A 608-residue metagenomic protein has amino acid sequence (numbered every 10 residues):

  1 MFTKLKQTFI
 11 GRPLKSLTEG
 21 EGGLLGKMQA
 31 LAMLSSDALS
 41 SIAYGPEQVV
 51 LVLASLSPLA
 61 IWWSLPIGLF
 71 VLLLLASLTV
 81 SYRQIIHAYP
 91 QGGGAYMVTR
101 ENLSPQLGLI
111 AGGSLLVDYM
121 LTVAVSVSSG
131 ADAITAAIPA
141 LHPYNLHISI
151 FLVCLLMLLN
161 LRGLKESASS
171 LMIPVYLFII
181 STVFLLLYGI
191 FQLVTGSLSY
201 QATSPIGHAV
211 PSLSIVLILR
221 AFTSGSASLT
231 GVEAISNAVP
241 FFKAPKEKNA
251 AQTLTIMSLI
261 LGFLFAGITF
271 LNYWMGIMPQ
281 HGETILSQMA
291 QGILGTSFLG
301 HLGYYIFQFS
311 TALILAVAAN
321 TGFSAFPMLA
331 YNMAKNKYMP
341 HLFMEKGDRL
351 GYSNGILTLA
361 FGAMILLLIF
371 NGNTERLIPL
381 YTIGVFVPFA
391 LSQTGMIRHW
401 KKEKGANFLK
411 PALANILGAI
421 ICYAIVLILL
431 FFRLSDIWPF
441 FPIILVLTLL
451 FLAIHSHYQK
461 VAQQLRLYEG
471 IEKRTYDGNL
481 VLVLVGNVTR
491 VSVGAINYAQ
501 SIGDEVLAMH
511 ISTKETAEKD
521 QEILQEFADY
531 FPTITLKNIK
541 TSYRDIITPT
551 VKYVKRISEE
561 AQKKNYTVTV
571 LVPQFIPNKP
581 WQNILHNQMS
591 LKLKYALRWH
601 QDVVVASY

Functional and structural regions predicted by a protein language model:
M1-E19, K460-L465, R474-Y608: Cytosolic C-terminal regulatory domains/tails of membrane transporters and channels
M1-V52, L56, V80, Q91 (+3 more regions): Membrane-interface "cap" regions at the ends of multi-pass membrane proteins
T3, V50-R100, P105-G112, V125-L152 (+1 more regions): Extracellular loop-to-transmembrane helix junctions
G20, Y176, I180-T230, D436: Helix-loop-helix junctions that connect adjacent transmembrane segments in multi-pass membrane transporters
P105, P143-I150, F241-F263, N332-L368 (+2 more regions): Loop-to-transmembrane helix boundary motifs in multi-pass membrane proteins
F178-S204, T269-G276, A390-G405, L452-A462: Hydrophobic alpha-helical segments and their helix-loop junctions in multi-pass secondary transporters
I190-S197, A251-M289: Extracellular/periplasmic helix-exit of transmembrane alpha-helices
L342-S353, F389-L434, L467-I471: C-terminal membrane-solvent junction of multi-pass transporters and transport-like membrane proteins
